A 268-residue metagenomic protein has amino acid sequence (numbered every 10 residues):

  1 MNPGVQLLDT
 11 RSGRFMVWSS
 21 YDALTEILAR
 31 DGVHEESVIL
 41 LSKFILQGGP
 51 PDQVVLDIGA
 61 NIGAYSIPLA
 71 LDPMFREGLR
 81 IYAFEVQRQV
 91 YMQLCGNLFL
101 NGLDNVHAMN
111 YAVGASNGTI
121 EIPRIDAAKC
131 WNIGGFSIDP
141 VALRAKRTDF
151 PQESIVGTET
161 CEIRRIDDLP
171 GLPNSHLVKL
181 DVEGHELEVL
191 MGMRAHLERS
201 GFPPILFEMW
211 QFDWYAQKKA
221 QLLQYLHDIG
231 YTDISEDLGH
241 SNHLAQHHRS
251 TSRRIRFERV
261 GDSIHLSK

Functional and structural regions predicted by a protein language model:
M1-N105, D149-V156, Q211, K219-L222 (+1 more regions): S-adenosyl-L-methionine
D31-L56, E121, S137-S200, D213-Y215 (+1 more regions): Short internal loop-to-helix segment that lines adenine-nucleotide cofactor pockets
A64-I67, M92, G118, L187-M191: Short N-terminal helix/helix-N-cap motif within the alpha/beta-hydrolase-1
A112-A115, R165: Conserved acidic residues
T119-A127: Polar, low-complexity loop segments and adjacent catalytic/binding residues used for recognizing and processing sugar
G201-M209: Conserved beta-strand signature within the Rossmann-like core of class I S-adenosyl-L-methionine
